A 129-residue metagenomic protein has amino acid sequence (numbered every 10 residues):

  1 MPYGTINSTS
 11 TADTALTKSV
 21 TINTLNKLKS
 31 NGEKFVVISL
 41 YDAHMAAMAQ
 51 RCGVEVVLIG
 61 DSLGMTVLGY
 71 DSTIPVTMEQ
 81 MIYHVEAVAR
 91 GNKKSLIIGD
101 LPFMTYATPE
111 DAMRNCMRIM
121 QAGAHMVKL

Functional and structural regions predicted by a protein language model:
M1-S39: N-terminal amphipathic alpha-helix/helix-capping segment at the start of soluble metabolic enzymes
P2, T17-N23, Y70-L101, Q121-A122: Alpha-helix-loop-beta-strand connector modules within alpha/beta enzyme cores
L28, A49, V88, I119-M120: Generic structural signal for hydrophobic
V37-S39, A124-L129: Catalytic beta/alpha-barrel core
M45-A46, C52, V56-I82, L101-A107: Glycine-rich, proline-tolerant flexible connector loops at the mouths of alpha/beta enzymes
A46, I82-A89, M113-C116: Generic structural signal for well-ordered alpha-helices, preferentially at hydrophobic/aromatic core positions
G53-V57, K93, G123-A124: Glycine-enriched alpha-helix->loop->beta-strand junction motifs that scaffold or abut catalytic
A107-H125: Short, electropositive alpha-helical surface patch
